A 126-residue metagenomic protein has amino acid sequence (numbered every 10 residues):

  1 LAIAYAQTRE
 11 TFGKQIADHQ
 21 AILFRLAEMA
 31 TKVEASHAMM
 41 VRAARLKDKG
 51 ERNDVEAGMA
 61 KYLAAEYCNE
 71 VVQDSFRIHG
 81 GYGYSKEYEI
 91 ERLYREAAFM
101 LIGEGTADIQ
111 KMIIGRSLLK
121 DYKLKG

Functional and structural regions predicted by a protein language model:
L1-G126: Alpha-helical interface subdomain recognition
